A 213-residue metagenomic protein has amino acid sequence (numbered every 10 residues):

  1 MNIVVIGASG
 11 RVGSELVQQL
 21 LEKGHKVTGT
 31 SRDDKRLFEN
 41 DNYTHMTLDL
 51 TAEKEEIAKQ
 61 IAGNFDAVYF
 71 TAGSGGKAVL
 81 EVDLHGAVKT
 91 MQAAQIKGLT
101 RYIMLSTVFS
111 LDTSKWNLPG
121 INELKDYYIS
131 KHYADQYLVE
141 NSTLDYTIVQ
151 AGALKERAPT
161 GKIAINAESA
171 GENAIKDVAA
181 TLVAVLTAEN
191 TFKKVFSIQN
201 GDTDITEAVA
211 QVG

Functional and structural regions predicted by a protein language model:
I3-K23: N-terminal Rossmann NAD(P)H-binding glycine-rich loop of SDR-like oxidoreductase domains
G29-K35: N-terminal Rossmann-fold cofactor-binding loop
Y43-D66: Conserved Rossmann-fold cofactor-binding substructure of NAD(P)-dependent oxidoreductases
A67-Y102, H132-Y133: NAD(P)-cofactor binding segment of oxidoreductase domains
L80, L84, G120-Y133, G171-K176: Short-chain dehydrogenase/reductase
F109-S114, L154-R157: Conserved catalytic-site region of short-chain dehydrogenase/reductase
D135-A158: Conserved beta-loop-beta element that borders a ligand/cofactor-binding pocket
E156-G213: Active-site-lining helix/loop region of Rossmann-like oxidoreductase modules
